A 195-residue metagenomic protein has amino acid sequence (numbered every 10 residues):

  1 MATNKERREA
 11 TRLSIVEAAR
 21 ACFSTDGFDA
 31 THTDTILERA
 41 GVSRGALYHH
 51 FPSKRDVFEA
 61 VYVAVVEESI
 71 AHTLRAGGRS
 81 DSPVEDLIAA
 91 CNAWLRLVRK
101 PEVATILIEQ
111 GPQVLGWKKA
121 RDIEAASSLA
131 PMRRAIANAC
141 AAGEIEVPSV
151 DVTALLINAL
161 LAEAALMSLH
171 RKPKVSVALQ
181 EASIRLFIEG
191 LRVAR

Functional and structural regions predicted by a protein language model:
M1-D26, A30-V42, R55-D56: Basic, helix-initiating cap at the start of DNA-binding domains
T25-D29, S80, P101, A142-G143: Short coil/turn segments at alpha/beta junctions that flank glycine-rich nucleotide-binding fingerprints
G41-F51: Short hydrophobic/aromatic patch on the recognition helix
F58-V65: Alpha-helical DNA-contacting segments of helix-turn-helix folds
A60, L74-E102, T153-I157: Hydrophobic alpha-helical connector segments
E67-A71, W117-A142, D151-L155, A178 (+1 more regions): Amphipathic alpha-helical packing segments from all-alpha helical-bundle domains
R96-K100, R133-R134, N138-A141, I157-V175 (+1 more regions): Amphipathic C-terminal alpha-helical segment
V98-W117, H170: Amphipathic alpha-helical segments used for helix-helix packing
